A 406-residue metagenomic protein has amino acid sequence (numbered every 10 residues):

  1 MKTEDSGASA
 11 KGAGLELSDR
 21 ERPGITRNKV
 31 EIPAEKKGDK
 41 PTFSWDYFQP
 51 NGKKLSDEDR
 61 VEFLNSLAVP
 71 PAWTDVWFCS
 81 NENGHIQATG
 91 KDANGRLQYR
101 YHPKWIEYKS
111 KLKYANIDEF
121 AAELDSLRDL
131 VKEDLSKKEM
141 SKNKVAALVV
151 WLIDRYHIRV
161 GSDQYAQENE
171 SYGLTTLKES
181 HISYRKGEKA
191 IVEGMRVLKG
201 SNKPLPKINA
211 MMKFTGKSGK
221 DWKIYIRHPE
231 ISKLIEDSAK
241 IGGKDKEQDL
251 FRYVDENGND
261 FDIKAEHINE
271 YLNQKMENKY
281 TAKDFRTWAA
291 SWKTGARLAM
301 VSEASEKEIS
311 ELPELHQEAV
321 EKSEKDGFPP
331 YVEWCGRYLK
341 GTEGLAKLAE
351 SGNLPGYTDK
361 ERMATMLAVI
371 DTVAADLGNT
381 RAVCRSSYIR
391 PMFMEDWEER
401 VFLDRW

Functional and structural regions predicted by a protein language model:
M1-K2, E321: Exposed, low-complexity/repetitive linear segments and helix-based recognition motifs, biased toward charged/polar
K2-F214, Y225-H228, S232, N259-I263 (+1 more regions): Surface-facing alpha-helical segments and adjacent helix-coil boundary elements at the starts of domains
L127-V145, V149-I158, S162-Y172, T176-W406: Extended accessory and catalytic-adjacent subdomains in large enzymes
